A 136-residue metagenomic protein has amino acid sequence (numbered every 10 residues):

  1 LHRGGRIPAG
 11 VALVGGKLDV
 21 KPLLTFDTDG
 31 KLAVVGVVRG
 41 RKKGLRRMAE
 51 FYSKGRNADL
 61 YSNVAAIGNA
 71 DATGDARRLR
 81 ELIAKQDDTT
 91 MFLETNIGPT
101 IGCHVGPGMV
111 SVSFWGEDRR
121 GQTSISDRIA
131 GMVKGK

Functional and structural regions predicted by a protein language model:
L1-K136: Mixed-charge interfacial surface used for oligomerization/domain docking and macromolecular partner engagement
